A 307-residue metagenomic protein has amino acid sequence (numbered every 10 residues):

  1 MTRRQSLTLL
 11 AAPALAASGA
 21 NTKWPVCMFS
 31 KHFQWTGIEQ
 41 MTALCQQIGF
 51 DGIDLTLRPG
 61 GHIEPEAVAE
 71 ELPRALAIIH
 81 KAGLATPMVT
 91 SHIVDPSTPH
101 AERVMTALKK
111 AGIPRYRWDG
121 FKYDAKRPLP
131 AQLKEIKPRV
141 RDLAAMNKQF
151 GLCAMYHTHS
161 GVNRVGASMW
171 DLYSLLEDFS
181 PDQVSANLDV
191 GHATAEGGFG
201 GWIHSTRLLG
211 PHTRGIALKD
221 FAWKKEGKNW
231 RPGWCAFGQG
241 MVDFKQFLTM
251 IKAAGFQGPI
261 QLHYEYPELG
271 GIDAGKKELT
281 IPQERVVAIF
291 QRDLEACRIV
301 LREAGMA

Functional and structural regions predicted by a protein language model:
M1-L7: Twin-arginine (Tat) signal peptide motif
L7-A11, A20-P25, T36-I48, M169-V184 (+1 more regions): Histidine-acidic metal/acid-base catalytic patches
A11, Q40-T42, P59, I78 (+4 more regions): Active-site acidic/histidine proton-transfer and metal-coordination neighborhood in alpha/beta enzyme cores
A20-C27, L76, H80: Mobile, glycine- and charge-enriched loop segments and immediately flanking short secondary-structure elements within
W24-S30, I53-L55, T86-S91, Y116-W118 (+4 more regions): Hydrophobic faces of well-ordered beta-strands that scaffold small-molecule active sites in alpha/beta enzyme cores
F29-F33, R58-G60, S91-V94, F121-Y123 (+4 more regions): Active-site beta-loop-alpha junctions enriched in small/polar residues
T56-R74: Glycine-rich, proline-tolerant flexible connector loops at the mouths of alpha/beta enzymes
G60-E64, D124-P128, A195-E196, G270-G271: A short acidic, helix-capping loop that chelates divalent metal ions and anchors anionic groups
